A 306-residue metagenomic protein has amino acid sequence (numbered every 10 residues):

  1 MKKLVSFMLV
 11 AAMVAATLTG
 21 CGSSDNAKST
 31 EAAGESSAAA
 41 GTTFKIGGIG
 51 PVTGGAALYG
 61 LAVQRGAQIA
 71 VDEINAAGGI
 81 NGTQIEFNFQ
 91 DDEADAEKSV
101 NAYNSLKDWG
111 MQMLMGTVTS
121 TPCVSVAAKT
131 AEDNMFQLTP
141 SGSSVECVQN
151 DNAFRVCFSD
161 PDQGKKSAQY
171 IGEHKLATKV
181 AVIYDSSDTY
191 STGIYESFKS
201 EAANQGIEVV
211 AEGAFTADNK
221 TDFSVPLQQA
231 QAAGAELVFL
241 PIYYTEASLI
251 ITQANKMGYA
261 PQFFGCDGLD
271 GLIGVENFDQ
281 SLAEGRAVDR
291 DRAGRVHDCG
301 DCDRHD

Functional and structural regions predicted by a protein language model:
M1-K45, A76, D108: Short, low-complexity disordered leader/linker segments with a strong preference for bacterial N-terminal type II
A33, A38-G41, Q64-F87, A203-E208: Signal peptide-proximal N-terminal region of secreted/periplasmic/extracellular or secretory-lumen proteins
A40, F44-Q68, Q90-A96, V118-T119 (+2 more regions): Extracytoplasmic "Venus flytrap"
L58-R65, A77-E146, F215-D218, F223 (+2 more regions): Beta-alpha junction/loop-to-helix N-cap segments that form part of ligand/metal-binding clefts
S99, V156-K179, T192-I194, K220-S224 (+3 more regions): Hydrophobic alpha-helical segments within soluble ligand-binding/sensing domains
L106-V118, L138-P140, K179-Y184, G234-Y244 (+2 more regions): Periplasmic-binding protein-like
A153-A214, L237: An alpha-beta-alpha
E196-D289: Extracellular/periplasmic bilobed ligand-binding domains
